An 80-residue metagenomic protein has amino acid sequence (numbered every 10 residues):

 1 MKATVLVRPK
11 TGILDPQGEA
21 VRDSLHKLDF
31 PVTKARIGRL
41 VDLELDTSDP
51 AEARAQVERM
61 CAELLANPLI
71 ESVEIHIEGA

Functional and structural regions predicted by a protein language model:
K2-D42, T47-A80: Long, contiguous binding/interaction regions
